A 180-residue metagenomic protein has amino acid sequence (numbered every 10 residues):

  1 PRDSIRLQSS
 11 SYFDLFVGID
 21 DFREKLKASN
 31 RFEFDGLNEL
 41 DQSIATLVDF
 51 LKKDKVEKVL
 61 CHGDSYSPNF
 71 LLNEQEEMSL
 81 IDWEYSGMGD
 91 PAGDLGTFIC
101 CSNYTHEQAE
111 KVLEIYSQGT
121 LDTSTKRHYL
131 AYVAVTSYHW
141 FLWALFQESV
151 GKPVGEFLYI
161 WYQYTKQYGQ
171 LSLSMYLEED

Functional and structural regions predicted by a protein language model:
D3-G63, E74-Q75, T165-Q167: An alpha-helical support segment within catalytic cores of ATP-dependent transferases
S10, D122-V133: All-alpha amphipathic helical-bundle segments outside canonical DNA-binding/catalytic cores that form hydrophobic
N38, G155-Q163: Short, charged, amphipathic alpha-helical segments
L60, S79-D82: Pre-DFG segment of protein kinase catalytic domains
A92-L121, A134-P153, Q167-Y168: Active-site activation/catalytic loop segments of kinase-like enzymes and analogous catalytic loops in related
K166-D180: Regulatory N- and C-terminal appendages and interdomain linkers associated with kinase/kinase-like NTP transferase
